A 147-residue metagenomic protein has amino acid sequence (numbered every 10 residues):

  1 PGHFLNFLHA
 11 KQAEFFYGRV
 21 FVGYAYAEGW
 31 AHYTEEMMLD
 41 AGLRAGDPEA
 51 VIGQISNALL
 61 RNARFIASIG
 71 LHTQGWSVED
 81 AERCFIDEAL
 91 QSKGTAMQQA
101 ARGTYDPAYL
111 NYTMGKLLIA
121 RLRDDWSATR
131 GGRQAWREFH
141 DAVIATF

Functional and structural regions predicted by a protein language model:
P1-F147: N-terminal maturation segment of proteins
